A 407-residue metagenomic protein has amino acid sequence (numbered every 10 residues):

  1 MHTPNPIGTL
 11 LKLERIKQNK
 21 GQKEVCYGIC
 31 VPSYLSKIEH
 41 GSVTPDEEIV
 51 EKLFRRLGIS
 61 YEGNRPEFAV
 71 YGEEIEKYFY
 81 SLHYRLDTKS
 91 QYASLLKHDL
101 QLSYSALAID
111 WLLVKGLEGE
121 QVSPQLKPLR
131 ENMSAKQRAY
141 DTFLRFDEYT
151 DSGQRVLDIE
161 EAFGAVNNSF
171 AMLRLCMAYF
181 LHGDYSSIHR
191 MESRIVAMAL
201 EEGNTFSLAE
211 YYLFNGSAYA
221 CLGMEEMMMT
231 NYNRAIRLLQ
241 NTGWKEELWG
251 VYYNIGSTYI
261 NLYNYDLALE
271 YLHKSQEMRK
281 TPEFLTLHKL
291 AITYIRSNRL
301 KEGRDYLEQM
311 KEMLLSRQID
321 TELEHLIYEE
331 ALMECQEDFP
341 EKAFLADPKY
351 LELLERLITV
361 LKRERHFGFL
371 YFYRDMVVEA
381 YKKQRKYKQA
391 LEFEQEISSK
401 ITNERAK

Functional and structural regions predicted by a protein language model:
M1-K17: A short, Lys/Arg-rich alpha-helix, primarily the initiator
Q18-K37: Short alpha-helical DNA-recognition segment
D46-N64: DNA major-groove recognition helix of helix-turn-helix/homeodomain DNA-binding modules
V70, Y104-A108, S134-R138, N168 (+7 more regions): Residues that mark the junctions of alpha-helical repeat units in TPR/alpha-solenoid scaffolds
S81, L112-K115, G119, Y179 (+7 more regions): Residue at a conserved register position within TPR or TPR-like alpha-solenoid repeats
L96-L100, K127-E131, L157-G164, S193-L200 (+5 more regions): Amphipathic alpha-helical segments of tetratricopeptide repeats
